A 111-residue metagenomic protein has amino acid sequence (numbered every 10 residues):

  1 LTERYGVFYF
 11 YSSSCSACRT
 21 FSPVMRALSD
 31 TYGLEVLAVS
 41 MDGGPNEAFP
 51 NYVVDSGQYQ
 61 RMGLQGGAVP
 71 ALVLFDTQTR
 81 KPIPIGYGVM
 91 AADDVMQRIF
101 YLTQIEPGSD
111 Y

Functional and structural regions predicted by a protein language model:
L1-S14: Short active-site neighborhood of thiol/selenol oxidoreductases, capturing the structured segment around
L1-T2, L64-G67: Extracellular/periplasmic catalytic domains that process cell-envelope and extracellular macromolecules
F10, G33-S56: Thiol-based oxidoreductase modules, predominantly thioredoxin-like and allied folds used for disulfide exchange
S13-A17, D42-P45, R80: Solvent-exposed loop/turn segments at secondary-structure junctions within structured extracellular/periplasmic domains
S13-T20, A71-V73: C-type cytochrome heme c attachment motif
A17-Y32: Typically the conserved alpha-helix immediately C-terminal to a functionally engaged Cys/Sec in thioredoxin-like
A48-Y52, G57-M62, V73, I83-G88: C-terminal soluble interaction/assembly domains
G67, A71-Y111: Non-catalytic, surface beta->alpha helical segment in thiol-disulfide oxidoreductase systems
